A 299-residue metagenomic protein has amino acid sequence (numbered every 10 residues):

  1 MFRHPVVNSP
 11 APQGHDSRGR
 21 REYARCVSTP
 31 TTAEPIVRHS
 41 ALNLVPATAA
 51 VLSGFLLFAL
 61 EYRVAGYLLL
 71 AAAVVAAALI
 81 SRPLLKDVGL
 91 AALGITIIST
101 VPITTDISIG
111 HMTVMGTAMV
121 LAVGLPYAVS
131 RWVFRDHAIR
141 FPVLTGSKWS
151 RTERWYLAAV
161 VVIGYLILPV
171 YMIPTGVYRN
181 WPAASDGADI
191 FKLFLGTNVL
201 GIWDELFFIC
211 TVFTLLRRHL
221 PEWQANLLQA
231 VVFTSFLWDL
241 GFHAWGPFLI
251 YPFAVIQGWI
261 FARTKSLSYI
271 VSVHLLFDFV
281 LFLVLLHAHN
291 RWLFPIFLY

Functional and structural regions predicted by a protein language model:
R18-V37, H137-R151: Membrane-interfacial, low-structure loops and terminal tails that flank and connect transmembrane helices in multi-pass
C26-Y67, K192-T197, L215-R217: Alpha-helical transmembrane segments and their cytosolic membrane-interface
R38-F55, L90-I97, A158-Y165, N226-Q229: Alpha-helical transmembrane segments
F55-V133: Alpha-helical transmembrane segments in multi-pass membrane proteins
A77-A91, R217-R218, E222, A262-S268: Membrane-helix interface "capping/anchor" motifs
I107-M119, A128-L200, R291-I296: Juxtamembrane helix-loop-helix connectors linking adjacent transmembrane helices in multi-pass membrane enzymes
T145-R151, I202-L228, A262-S266: Membrane-interface helix/loop boundary segments of multi-pass membrane proteins
N226-A230, T234-W238, F242-Y299: Functionally important transmembrane alpha-helices
